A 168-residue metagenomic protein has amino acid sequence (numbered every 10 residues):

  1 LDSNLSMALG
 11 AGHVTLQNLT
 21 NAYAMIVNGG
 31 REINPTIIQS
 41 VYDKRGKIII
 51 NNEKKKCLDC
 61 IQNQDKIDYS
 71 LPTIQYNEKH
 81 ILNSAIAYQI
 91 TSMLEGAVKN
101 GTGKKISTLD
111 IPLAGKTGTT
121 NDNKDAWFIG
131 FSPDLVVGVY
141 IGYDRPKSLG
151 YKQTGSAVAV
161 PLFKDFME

Functional and structural regions predicted by a protein language model:
N4-H13: Conserved short loop/turn motifs at secondary-structure junctions
H13-E168: A penicillin-recognizing enzyme superfamily signal
